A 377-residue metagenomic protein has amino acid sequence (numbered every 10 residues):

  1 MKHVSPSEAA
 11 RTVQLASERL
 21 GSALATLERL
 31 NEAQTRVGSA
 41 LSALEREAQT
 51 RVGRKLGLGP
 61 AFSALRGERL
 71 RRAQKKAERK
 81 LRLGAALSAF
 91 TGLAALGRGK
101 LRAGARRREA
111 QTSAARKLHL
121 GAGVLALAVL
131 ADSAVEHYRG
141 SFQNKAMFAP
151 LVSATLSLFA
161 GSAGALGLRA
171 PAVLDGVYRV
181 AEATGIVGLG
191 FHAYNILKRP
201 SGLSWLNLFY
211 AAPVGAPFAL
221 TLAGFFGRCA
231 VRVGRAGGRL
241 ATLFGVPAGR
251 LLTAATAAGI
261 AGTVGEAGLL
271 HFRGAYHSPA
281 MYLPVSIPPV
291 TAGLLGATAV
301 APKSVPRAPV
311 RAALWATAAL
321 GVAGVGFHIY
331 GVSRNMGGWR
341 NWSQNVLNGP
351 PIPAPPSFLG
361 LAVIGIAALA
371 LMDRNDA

Functional and structural regions predicted by a protein language model:
M1-A377: Short amphipathic, positively biased membrane-proximal segments that drive organelle/inner-membrane targeting
